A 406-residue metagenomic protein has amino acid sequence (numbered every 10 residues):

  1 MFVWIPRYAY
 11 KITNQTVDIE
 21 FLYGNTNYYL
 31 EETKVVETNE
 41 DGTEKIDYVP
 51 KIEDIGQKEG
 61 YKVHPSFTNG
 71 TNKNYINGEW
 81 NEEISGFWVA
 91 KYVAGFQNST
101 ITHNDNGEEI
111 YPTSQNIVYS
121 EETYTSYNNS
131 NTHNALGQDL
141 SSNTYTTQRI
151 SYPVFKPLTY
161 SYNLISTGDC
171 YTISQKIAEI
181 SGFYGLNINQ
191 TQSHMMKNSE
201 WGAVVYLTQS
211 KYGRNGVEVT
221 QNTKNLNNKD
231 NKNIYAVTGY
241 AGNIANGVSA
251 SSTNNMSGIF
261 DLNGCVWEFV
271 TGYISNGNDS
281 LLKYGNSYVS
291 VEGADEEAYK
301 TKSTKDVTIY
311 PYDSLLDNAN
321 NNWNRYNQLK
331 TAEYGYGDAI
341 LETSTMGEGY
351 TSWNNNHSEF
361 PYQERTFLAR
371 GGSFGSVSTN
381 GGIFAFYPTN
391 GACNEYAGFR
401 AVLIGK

Functional and structural regions predicted by a protein language model:
M1-W4, Y10-I12, S193: GGW-centered surface loops in extracellular recognition modules
I5, V89, A401: Residue-level signal for inorganic ion chemistry
Y8-K11, V93-F96, G272-I274, I404-K406: Acidic glycine-/aspartate-rich tracts in secreted/extracellular proteins
K11-V17, F96-T102, V377-T379: Short, solvent-exposed loop/turn elements at domain surfaces
V17-Y29, D279-N286: Short Gly/aromatic-enriched secondary-structure transition segments
E31-L262, V266, G405: Short aromatic-cysteine micro-motif
N198-G202, K229-Y240, I244-N246, T253-M256 (+3 more regions): C-terminal, surface-exposed recognition/capping segments
T208-N215, I274, K283-N286: Short secondary-structure boundary/capping segments
